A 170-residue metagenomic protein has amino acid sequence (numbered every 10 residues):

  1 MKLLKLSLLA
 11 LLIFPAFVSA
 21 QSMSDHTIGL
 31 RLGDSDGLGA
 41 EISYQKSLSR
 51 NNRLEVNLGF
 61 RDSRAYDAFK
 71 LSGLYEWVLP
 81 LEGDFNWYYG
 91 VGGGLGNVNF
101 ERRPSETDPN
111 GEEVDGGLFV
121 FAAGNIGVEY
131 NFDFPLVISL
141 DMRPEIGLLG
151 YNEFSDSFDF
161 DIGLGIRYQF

Functional and structural regions predicted by a protein language model:
M1-S24: Cleavable N-terminal export/targeting peptides
L3, L79, I146-L148: Short, aromatic- and cysteine-enriched interfacial helices/patches that mediate contacts at lipid membranes
S22-D36, A40, L48, N52-D62 (+2 more regions): Transmembrane beta-strand segments that form the barrel wall of outer-membrane beta-barrel proteins
S24-H26, D36-A40, A65-L71, F85 (+2 more regions): Residues that define the transmembrane beta-barrel architecture of outer-membrane proteins
K46-L136, L140, Y168: Gram-negative (and chloroplast) outer-membrane scaffold detector with strong preference for beta-barrel transmembrane
Y66, D133-F170: Predominantly the C-terminal beta-signal and adjacent terminal strand-loop region of outer-membrane beta-barrel
